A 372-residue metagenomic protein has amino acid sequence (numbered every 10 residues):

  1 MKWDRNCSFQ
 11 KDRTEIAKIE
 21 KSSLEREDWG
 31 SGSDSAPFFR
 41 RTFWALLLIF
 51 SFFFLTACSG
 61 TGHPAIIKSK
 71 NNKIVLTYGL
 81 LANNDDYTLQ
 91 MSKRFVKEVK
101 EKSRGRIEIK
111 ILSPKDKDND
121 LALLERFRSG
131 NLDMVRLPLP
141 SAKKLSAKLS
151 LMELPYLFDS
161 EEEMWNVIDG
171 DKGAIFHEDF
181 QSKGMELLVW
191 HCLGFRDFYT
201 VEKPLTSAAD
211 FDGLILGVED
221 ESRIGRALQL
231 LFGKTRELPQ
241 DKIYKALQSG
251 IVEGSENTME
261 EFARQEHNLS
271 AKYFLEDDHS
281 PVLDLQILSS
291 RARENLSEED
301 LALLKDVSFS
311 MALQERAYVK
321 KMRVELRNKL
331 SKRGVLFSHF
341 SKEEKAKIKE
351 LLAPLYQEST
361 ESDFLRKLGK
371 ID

Functional and structural regions predicted by a protein language model:
M1-V75: Short, low-complexity disordered leader/linker segments with a strong preference for bacterial N-terminal type II
F53, D171-I175, R223, T360: Transmembrane alpha-helix boundary/anchor motif
C58-E162, E186-D372: N-terminal secretory/targeting leader peptides
E163-G170, H177: A gly/proline- and charged-residue-enriched helix-loop-helix capping module
F180-Q181: Glycine-rich flavin
